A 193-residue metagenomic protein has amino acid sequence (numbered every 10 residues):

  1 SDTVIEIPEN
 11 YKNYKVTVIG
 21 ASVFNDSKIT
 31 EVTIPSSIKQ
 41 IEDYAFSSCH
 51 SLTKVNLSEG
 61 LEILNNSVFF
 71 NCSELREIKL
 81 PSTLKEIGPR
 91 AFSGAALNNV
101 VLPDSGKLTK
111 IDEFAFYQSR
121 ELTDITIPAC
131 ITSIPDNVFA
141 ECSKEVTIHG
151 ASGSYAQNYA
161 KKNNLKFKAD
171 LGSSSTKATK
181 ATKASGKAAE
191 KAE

Functional and structural regions predicted by a protein language model:
S1-T17, S27-Q40, C49-I63, S73-E86 (+4 more regions): Structural signature of tandem-repeat unit edges
G20-V23, E42-A45, N65-V68, G88-A91 (+2 more regions): Consensus positions within tandem repeat domains that build extended binding/scaffold surfaces
F24, F46, L102, A178 (+1 more regions): Extended hydrophobic/Leu-rich segments
A169-E193: Intrinsically disordered, low-complexity repeat and linker tracts
